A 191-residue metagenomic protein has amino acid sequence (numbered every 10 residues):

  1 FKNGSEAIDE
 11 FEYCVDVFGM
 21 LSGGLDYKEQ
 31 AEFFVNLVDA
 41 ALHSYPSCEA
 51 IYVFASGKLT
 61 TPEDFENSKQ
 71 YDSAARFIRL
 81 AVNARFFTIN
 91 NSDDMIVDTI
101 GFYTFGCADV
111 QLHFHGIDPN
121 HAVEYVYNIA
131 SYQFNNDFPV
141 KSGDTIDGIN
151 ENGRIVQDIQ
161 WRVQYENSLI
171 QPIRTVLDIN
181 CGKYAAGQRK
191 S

Functional and structural regions predicted by a protein language model:
F1-N83: Internal, hydrophobic cores of structured domains that mediate oligomerization or house catalytic pockets within large
V53-S191: Aromatic/basic-lined ligand-recognition segments that form π-stacking hydrophobic pockets flanked by Lys/Arg to engage
